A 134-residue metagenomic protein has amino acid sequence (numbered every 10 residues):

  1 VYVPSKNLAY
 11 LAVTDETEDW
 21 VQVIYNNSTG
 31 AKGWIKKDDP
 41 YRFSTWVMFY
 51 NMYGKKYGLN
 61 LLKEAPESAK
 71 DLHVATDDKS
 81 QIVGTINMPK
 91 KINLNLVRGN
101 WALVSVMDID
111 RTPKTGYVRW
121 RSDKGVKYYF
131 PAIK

Functional and structural regions predicted by a protein language model:
V1-K63, D78-Q81, S105-K134: Boundary regions of SH3-family modules and the immediately adjacent low-complexity/disordered segments in eukaryotic
V1-N7, A69-L96: SH3/SH3-like (including bacterial SH3b) beta-barrel domains that bind proline-rich motifs or cell-wall ligands
E18, R98-G99: Residue-level signal for tight coil/turn positions that link beta-strands
A102: Peptidyl-prolyl cis-trans isomerase
